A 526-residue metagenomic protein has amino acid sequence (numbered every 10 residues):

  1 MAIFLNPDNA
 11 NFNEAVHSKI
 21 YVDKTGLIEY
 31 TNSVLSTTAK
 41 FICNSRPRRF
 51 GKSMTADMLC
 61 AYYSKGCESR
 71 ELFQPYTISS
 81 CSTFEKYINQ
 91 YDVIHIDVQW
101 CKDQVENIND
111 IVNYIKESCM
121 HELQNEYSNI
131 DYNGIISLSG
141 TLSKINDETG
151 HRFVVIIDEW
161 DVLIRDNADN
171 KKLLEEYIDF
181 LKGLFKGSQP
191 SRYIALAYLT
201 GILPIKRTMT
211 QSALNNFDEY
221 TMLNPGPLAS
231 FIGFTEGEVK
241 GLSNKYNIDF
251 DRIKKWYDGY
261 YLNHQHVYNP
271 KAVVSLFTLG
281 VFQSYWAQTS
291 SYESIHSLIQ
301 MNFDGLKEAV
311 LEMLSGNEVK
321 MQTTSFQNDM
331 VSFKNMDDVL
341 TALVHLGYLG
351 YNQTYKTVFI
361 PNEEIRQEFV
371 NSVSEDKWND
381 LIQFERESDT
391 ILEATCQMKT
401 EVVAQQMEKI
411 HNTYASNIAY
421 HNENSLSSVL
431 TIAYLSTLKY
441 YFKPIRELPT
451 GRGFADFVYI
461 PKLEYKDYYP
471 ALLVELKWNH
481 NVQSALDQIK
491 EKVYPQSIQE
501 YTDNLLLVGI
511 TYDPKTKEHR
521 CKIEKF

Functional and structural regions predicted by a protein language model:
M1-N422, T437-Y441, I445: Phosphate-binding site recognition
L59-Y63, L181-F185, F457-P461, I489-Q496: Short, well-ordered amphipathic alpha-helices
K144-T149, L438-Y468: Active-site metal-binding core of divalent-cation-utilizing nuclease and nuclease-like domains
V154, P470-V474, L506: Structural motif
L174-F180, W478-P495: Mg2+/Mn2+-dependent nuclease catalytic core
N352, Y441-R446, Y465-A471, V482-A485 (+2 more regions): Extended hydrophobic-aromatic, low-complexity segments
L430, A455-P461, Y469-H480, K492: Conserved catalytic cores of phosphodiester-cleaving nucleases, focusing on short active-site segments
V482-L486, V493-I523: Nucleic-acid nuclease catalytic cores
